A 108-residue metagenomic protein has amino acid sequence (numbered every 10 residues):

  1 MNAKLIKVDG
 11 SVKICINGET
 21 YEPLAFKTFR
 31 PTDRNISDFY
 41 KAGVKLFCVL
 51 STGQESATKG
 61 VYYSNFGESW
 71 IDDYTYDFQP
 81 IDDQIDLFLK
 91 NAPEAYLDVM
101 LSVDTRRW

Functional and structural regions predicted by a protein language model:
M1-K41: N-terminal carbohydrate-binding accessory modules
D33-W108: Aromatic-lined substrate-binding rim segments of carbohydrate-active enzymes
